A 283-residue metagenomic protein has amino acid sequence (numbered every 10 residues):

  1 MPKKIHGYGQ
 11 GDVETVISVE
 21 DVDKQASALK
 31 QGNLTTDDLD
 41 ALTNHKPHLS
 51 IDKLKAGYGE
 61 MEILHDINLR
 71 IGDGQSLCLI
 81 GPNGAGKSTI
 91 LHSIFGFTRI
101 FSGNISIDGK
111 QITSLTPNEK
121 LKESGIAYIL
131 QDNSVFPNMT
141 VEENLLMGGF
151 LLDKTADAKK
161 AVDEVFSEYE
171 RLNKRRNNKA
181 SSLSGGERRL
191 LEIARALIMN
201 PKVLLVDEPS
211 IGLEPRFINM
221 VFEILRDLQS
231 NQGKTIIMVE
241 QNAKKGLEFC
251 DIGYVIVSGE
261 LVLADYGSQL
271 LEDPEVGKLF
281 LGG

Functional and structural regions predicted by a protein language model:
G59, R99, M139-K160, E168-E170 (+2 more regions): ABC-type ATPase nucleotide-binding domains, specifically the catalytic core motifs of the NBD
I80-P82: The feature captures the beta-strand-to-loop junction immediately N-terminal to the Walker
F95: Helix-to-loop junction immediately C-terminal to a conserved catalytic motif
R99, Q111-D132, T155-V162, K174-N177 (+1 more regions): ABC ATPase NBD coupling module
K179-L183, E187: Conserved ABC ATPase signature
A196-L197: ABC ATPase C-loop
N219-Q232: Helical segment within the ABC ATPase nucleotide-binding domain
